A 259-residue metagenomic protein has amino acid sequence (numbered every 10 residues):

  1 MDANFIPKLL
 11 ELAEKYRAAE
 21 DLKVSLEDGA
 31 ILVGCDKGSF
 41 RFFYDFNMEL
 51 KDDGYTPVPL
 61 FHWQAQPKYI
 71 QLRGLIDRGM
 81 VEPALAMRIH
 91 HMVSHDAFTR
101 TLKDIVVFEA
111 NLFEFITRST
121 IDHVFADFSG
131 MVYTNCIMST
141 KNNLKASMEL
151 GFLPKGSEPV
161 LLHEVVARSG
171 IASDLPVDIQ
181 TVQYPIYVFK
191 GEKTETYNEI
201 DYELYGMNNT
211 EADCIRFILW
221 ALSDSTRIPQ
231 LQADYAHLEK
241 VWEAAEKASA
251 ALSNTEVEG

Functional and structural regions predicted by a protein language model:
M1-F40, M48-E49, Y55-T56, C214-G259: C-terminal helix-rich "cap/oligomerization" subdomain common to oxidoreductases
K51-T56, W63, K68-E82: Basic phosphate/pyrophosphate-binding loop/patch that engages nucleotide-derived ligands
V58, A86-R88: A short, conserved acidic/glycine-rich loop-to-beta-strand motif that forms the donor nucleotide-sugar/metal
F61-W63, H91: Short strand-turn motif at the edge of the Rossmann-like AdoMet-binding core
Q66, V107-E114, A212, R216 (+1 more regions): A structural signal for well-ordered alpha-helical segments within the folded catalytic domains of diverse enzymes
H90-L162, V166: Rossmann-like dinucleotide-binding domain that binds NAD(P)(H)
L144-D213: NAD(P)-dinucleotide binding in Rossmann-like oxidoreductases
